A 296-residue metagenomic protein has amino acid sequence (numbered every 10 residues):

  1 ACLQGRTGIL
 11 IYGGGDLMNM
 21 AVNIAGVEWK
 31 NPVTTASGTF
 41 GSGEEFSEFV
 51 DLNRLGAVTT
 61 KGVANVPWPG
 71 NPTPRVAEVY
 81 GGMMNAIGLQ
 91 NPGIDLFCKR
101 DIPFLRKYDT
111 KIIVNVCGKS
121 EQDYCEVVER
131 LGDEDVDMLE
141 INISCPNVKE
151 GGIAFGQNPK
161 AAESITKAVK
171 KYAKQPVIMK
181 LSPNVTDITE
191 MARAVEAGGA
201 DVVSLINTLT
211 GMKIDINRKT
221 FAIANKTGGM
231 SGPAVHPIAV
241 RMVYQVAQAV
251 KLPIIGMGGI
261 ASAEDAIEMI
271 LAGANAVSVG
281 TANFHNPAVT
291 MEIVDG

Functional and structural regions predicted by a protein language model:
A1-L17: Short, Lys/Arg-enriched N-terminal segments with co-localized hydrophobic residues within the first ~10-30 amino acids
G14-I112, G118, I293: N-terminal capping/small domains of soluble enzymes
E28-K30, K107-I112, Y172-V177, Q248-L252 (+1 more regions): Short, surface-exposed connector motifs at secondary-structure boundaries
V33-A36, G56-T60, I112-V116, L139-I141 (+4 more regions): Hydrophobic faces of well-ordered beta-strands that scaffold small-molecule active sites in alpha/beta enzyme cores
G38-S42, G118-E121, P183-D187, I260: Short beta->alpha connector loops
A64-P69, P146-V148, T210-K213, F284-N286: Short gly/pro/ser/thr-enriched loop/turn and capping motifs at secondary-structure boundaries
G70-Y80, I214-G228, A282-G296: C-terminal helical cap(s) of enzyme catalytic domains, especially alpha/beta-barrels
E121-I255, E264-E268, A272: Alpha/beta enzyme core
